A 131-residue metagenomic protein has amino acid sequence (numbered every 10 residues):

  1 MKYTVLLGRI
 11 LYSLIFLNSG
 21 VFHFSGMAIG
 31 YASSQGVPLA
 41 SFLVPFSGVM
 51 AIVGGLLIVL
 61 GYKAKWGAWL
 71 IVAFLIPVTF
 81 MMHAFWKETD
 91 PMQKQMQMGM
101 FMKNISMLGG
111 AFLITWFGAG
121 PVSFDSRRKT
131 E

Functional and structural regions predicted by a protein language model:
M1-M27, S41-V53, V59-E131: Extended, low-polarity transmembrane helix blocks
Y31-L39: Perimembrane loop-to-helix junctions flanking transmembrane segments
